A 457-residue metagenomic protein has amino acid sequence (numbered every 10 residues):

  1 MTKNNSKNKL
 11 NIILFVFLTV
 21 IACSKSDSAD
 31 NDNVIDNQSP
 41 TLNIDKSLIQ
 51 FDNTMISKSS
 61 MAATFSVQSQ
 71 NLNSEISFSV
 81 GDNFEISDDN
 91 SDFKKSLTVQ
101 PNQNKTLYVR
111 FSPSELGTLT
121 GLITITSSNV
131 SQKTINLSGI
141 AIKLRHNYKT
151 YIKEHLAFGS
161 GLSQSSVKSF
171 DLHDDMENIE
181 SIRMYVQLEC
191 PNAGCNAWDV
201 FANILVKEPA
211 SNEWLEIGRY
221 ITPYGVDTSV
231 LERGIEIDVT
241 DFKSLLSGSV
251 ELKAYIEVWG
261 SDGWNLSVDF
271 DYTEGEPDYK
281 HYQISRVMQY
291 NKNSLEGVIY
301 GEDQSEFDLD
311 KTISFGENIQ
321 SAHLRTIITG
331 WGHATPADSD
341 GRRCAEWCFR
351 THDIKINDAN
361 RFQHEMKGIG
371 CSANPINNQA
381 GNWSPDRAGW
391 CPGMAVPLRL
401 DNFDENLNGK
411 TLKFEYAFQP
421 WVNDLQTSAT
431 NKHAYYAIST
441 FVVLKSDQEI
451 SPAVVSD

Functional and structural regions predicted by a protein language model:
T2-I13: Bacterial N-terminal signal peptides that target proteins for export
V20-N43, S138: Bacterial Sec-dependent N-terminal signal peptides
D32-Q70, S112: Beta-sheet-dominated interaction scaffolds and their linkers
Q38-D45, Q70-Y108: Surface-exposed binding patches on compact interaction domains or structured appendages
F65, G117-N129: A short beta-strand micro-motif common to beta-rich folds, especially ectodomain repeats
T106-T120: Extracellular/luminal low-complexity segments enriched in Ser/Thr/Pro
S131-K143: C-terminal edge beta-strand
I140-D457: Extracellular/secretory-pathway and virion-surface proteins
